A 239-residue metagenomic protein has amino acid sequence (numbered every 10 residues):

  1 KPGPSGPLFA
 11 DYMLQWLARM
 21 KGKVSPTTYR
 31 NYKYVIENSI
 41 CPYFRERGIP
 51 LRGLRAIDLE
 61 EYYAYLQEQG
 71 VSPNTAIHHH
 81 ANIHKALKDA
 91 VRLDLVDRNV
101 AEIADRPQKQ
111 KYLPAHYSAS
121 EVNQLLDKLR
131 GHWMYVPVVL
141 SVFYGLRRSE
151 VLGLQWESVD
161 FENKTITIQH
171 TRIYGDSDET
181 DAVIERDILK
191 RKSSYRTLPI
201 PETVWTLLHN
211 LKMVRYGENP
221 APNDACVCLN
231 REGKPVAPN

Functional and structural regions predicted by a protein language model:
K1-P7, D11-A18, K33-Y34, N38 (+7 more regions): Basic/aromatic DNA-contact patch characteristic of tyrosine site-specific recombinases
P7-Y12, G48-P50, Q155: Short, structural beta-strand-to-alpha-helix junction motif
Y12, V35, D58, A81-N82 (+5 more regions): Charged catalytic carboxylate motif
L17-L95, K111, K234-N239: N-terminal core-binding DNA-recognition domain of tyrosine site-specific recombinases/integrases
P50, E102-I103, N163-I168: Short functional hotspots where side chains directly engage DNA or cofactors
P73, I77-H79, R92-L154, F161-E162 (+4 more regions): Basic, Lys/Arg- and aromatic-enriched nucleic-acid-binding interface segment
Q110, R172-Y174, W205-T206, V214-G217 (+1 more regions): Active-site/binding-pocket entry motifs
T165-T167, D176, R186-N210, D224-N239: C-terminal catalytic core of Y-nucleophile DNA break-rejoin enzymes
